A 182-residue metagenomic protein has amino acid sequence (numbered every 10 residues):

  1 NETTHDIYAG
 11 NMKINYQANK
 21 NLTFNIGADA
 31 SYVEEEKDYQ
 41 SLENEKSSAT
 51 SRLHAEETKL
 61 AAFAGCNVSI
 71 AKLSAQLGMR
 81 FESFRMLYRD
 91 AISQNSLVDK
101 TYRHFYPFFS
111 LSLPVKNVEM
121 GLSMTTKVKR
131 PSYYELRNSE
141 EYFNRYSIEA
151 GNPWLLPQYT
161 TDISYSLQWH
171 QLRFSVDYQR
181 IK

Functional and structural regions predicted by a protein language model:
N1, E36-E45, L87-N95, Y133-E141 (+2 more regions): Outer-membrane beta-barrel translocator domains and adjoining extracellular loop/strand segments of Gram-negative
N1, H104-F105: Generic preference for hydrophobic/aromatic residues in regular secondary structure cores
N1-R89, P114, V118-E119: Face-selective signature of the C-terminal outer-membrane beta-barrel domain
D6-M12, T58-A64, F105-L111, M120 (+3 more regions): Hydrophobic, lipid-facing positions within transmembrane beta-strands of outer-membrane proteins
Y16-K20, N67-S74, F105, S110-N117 (+4 more regions): Outer-membrane beta-barrel strand-turn architecture
F24, Y39, F63, F81-F84 (+5 more regions): Phenylalanine-focused residue identity feature
I26-Y32, L77-S83, L111, L122-T126 (+2 more regions): Transmembrane beta-barrel strands of outer-membrane/channel proteins
S51-E57, L97-K100, V128-I181: Outer-membrane beta-barrel signature, preferentially recognizing the C-terminal barrel domain of Gram-negative
